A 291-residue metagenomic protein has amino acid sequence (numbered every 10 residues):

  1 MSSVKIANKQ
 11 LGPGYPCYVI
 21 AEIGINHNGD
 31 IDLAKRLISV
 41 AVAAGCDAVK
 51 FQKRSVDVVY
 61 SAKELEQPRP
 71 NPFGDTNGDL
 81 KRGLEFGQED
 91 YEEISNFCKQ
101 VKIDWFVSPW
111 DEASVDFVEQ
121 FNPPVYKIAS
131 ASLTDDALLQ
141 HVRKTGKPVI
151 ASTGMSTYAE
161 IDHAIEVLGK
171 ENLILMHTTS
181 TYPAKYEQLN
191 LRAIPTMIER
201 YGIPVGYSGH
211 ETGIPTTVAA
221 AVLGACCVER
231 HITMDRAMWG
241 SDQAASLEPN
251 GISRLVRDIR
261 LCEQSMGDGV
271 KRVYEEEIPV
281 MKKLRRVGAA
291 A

Functional and structural regions predicted by a protein language model:
M1-A291: Catalytic cores and adjacent flexible loops of soluble metabolic enzymes that perform enolate/carbanion chemistry on
